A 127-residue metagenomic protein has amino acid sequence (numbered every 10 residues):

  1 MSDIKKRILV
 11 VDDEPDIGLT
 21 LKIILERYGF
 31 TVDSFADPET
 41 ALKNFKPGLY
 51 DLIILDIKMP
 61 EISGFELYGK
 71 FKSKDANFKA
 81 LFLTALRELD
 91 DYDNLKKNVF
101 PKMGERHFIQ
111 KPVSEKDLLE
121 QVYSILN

Functional and structural regions predicted by a protein language model:
M1-R7, S114-N127: Non-catalytic signal-transmission and effector/linker regions of two-component phosphorelay proteins
D12, D56, T84: Active-site residues of response regulator receiver
P15-D33, M103: Two-component/phosphorelay signaling modules centered on CheY-like receiver
S34-L52: Acidic, metal-coordinating helix/loop segments flanking the phosphotransfer/catalytic sites of two-component signaling
A36-D37, S63-L67: Acidic catalytic/metal-coordinating carboxylates
M59: Receiver (REC) domain active-site loop signature in two-component systems and cognate sites in sensor histidine kinases
F65-F78, K97: Short amphipathic alpha-helix used as the core "switch/output" element in two-component signaling
E66, R87-I109, K116, E120: Alpha4 helix (beta4-alpha4-beta5 surface) of REC/receiver domains from two-component response regulators
